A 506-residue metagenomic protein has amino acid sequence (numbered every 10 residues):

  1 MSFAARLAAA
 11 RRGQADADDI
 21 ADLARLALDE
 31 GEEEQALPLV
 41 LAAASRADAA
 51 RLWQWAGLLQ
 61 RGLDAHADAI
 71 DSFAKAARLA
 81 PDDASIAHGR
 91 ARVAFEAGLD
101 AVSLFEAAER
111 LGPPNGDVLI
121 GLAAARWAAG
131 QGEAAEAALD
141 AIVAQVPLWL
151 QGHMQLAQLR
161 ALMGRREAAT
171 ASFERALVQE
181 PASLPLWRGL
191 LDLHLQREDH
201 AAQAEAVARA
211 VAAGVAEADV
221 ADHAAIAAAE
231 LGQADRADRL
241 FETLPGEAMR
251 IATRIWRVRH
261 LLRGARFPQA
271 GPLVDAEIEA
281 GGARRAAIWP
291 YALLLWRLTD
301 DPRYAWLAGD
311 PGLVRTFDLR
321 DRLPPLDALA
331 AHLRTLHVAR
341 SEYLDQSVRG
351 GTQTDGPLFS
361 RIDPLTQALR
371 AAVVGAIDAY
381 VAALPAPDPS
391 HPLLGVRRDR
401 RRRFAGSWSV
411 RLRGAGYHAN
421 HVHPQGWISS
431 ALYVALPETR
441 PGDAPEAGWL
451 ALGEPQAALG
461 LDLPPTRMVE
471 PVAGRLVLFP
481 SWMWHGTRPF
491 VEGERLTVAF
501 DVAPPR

Functional and structural regions predicted by a protein language model:
Q14-A15, A47-D48, P81, P113 (+5 more regions): Short coil turns that delineate tetratricopeptide repeat
D19, L52, I86, V118 (+5 more regions): TPR alpha-solenoid repeat register
D22, W55, G89-R90, G121 (+5 more regions): Canonical tetratricopeptide repeat
Y304-G395, Y417: Non-heme Fe(II)/2-oxoglutarate
Q367-V374, D378-L478, M483-P489, G493-R506: Catalytic core of non-heme Fe(II) oxygenases with the double-stranded beta-helix
